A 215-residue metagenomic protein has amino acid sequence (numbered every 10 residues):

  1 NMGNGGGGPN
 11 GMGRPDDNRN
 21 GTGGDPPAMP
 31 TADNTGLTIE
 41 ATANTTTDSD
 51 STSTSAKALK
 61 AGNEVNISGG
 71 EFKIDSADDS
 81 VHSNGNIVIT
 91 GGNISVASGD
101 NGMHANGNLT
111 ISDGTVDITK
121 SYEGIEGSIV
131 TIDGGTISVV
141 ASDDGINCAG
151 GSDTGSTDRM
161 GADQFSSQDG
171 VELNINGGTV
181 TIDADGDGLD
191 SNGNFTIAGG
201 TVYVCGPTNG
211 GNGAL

Functional and structural regions predicted by a protein language model:
N1-L215: A composition-driven surface/loop motif
